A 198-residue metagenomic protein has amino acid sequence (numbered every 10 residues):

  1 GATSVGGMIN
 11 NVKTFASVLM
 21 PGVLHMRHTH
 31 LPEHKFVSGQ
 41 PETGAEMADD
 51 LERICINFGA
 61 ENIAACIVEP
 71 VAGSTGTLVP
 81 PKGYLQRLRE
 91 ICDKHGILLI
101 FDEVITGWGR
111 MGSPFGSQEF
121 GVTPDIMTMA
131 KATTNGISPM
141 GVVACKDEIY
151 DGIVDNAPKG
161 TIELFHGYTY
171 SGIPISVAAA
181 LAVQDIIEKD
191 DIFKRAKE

Functional and structural regions predicted by a protein language model:
G1-E198: Conserved N-terminal phosphate-binding loop of PLP-dependent enzymes in the Aspartate aminotransferase
